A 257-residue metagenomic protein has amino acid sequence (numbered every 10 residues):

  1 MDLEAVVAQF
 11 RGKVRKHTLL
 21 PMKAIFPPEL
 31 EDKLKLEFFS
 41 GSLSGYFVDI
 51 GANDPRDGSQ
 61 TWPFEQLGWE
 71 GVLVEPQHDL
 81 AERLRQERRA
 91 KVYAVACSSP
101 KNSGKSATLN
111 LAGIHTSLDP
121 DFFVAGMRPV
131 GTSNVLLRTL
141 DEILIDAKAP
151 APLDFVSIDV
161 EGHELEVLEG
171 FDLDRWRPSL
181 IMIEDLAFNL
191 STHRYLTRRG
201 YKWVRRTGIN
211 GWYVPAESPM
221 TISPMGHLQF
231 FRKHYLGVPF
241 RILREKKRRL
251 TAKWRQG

Functional and structural regions predicted by a protein language model:
M1-G257: Phosphate/nucleotide-binding beta-alpha loop and adjacent structural elements of enzyme active sites
